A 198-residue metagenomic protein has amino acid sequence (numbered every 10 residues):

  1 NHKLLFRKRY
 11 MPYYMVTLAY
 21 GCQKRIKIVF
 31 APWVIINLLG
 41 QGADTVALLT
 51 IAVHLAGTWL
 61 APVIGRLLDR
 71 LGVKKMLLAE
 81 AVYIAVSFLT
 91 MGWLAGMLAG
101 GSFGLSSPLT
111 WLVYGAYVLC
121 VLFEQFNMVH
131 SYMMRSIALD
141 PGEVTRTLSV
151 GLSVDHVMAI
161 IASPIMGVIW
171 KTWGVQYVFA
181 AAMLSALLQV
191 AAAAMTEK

Functional and structural regions predicted by a protein language model:
N1-C22: Juxtamembrane intracellular "pre-TM" segments in multi-pass secondary transporters
V29-V46, S136: Short amphipathic helix-loop junctions that connect adjacent transmembrane helices in Major Facilitator Superfamily/SLC
W59-V73, W170-K171: Helix-to-loop junctions at the C-terminal end of transmembrane segments in multipass secondary transporters
K75-M91, A180-M183: Structural signature of the two symmetry-related core transmembrane helices
Y83-L105: C-terminal ends and interior cores of transmembrane alpha-helices in multi-pass membrane transporters/permeases
M91, A95, V175, A180-K198: Multi-pass alpha-helical transporter architecture, strongest for 12-TM Major Facilitator/SLC carriers used
S102-F126: Hydrophobic core of transmembrane alpha-helices in multi-pass small-molecule transporters, especially MFS/SLC-type
E124-L139: Intracellular juxtamembrane helix-capping segments at the cytosolic ends of symmetry-related transmembrane helices
